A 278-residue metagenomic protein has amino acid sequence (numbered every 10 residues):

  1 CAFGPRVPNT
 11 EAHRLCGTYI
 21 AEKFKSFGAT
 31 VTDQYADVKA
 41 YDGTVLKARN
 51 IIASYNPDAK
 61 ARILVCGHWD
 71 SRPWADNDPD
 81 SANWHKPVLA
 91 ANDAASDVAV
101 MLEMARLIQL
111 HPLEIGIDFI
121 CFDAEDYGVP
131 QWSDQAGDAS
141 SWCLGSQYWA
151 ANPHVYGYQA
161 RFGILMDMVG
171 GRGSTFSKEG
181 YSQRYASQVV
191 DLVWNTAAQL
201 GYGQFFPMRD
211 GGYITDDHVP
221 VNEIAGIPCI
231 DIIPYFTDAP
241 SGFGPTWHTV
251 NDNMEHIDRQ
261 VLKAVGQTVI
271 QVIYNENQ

Functional and structural regions predicted by a protein language model:
C1-P8, A21, K25-T32, E103-L113 (+4 more regions): Sec-exported extracytoplasmic/periplasmic mature domains
C1-R14, V38-D42, N83-A95, L107-I108 (+4 more regions): Second-shell loop/turn segments in exported
A2-D58: A non-catalytic alpha/beta surface segment that caps or lines the substrate-entry region of metallo-dependent hydrolase
R6-P8, D37-A40, P57-A59, W69-P73 (+4 more regions): Solvent-exposed loop/turn segments at secondary-structure junctions within structured extracellular/periplasmic domains
E11-S26, V31, S96-E103, G116 (+6 more regions): Extracytoplasmic/secreted proteins, especially bacterial periplasmic and envelope-associated proteins
T32-D33, I52-S54, R62-G67, A90 (+4 more regions): Structural recognition of the beta-strand scaffold that forms the well-ordered cores of secreted hydrolase catalytic
Y35, F162, V169-Q278: Active-site-adjacent substrate-binding region of metalloamidase/peptidase-like peptide-processing proteins
H85-Q188: Acidic/histidine-rich catalytic neighborhood of metal-dependent amide-processing enzymes
